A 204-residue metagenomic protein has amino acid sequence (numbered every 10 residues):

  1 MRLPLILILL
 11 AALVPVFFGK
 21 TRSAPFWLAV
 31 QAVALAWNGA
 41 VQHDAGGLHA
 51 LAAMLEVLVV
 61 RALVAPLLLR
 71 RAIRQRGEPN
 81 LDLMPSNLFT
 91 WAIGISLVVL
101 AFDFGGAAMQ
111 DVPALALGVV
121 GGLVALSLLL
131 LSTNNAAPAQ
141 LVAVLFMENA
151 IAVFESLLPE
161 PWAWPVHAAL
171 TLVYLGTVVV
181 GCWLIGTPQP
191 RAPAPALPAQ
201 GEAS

Functional and structural regions predicted by a protein language model:
M1-S204: Alpha-helical transmembrane segments of multi-pass membrane proteins predominantly involved in bioenergetics
